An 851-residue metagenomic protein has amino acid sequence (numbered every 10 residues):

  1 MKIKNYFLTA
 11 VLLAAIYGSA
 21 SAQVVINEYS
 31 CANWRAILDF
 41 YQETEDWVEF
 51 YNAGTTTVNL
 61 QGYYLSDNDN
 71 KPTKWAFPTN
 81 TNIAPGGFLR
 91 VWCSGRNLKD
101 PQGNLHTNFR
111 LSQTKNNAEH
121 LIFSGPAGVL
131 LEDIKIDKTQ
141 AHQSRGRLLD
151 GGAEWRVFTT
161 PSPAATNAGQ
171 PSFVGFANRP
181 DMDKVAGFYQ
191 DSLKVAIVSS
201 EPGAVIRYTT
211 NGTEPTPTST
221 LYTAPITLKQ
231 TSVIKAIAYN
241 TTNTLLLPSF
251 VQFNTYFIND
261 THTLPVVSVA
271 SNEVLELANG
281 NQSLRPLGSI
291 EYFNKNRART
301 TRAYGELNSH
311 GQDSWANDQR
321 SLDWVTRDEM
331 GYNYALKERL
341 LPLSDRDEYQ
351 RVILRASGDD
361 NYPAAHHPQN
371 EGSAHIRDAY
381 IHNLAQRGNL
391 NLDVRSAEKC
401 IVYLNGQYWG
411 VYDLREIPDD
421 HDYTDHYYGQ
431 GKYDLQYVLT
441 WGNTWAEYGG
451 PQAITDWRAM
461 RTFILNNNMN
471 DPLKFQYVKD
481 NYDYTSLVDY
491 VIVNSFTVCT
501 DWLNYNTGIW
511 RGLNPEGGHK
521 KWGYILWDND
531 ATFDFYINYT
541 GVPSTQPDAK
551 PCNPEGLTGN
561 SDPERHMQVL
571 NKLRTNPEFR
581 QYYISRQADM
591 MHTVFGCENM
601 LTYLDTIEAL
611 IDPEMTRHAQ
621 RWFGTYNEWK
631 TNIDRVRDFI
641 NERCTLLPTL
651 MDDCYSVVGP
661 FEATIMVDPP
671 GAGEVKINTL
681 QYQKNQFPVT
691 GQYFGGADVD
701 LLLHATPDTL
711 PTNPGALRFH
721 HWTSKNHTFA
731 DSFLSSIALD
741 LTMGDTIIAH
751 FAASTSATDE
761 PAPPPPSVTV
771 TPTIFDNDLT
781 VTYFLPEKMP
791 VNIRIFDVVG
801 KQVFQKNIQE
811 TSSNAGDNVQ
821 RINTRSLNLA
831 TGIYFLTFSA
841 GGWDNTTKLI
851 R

Functional and structural regions predicted by a protein language model:
M1, I26, D501, T755-P761 (+6 more regions): Terminal processing/anchoring signals of secreted or surface-associated proteins and related intramolecular
S21-D69, Q113-N117, K135-T139, N178-D181: A structural motif detector for short, solvent-exposed N-terminal "entry" segments of globular domains
V25, Y29, T81-P85, V91 (+4 more regions): Short, compositionally stereotyped local motifs that mark structural "simplifiers"
W34-T44, K71-W155, N279-R285, S289: Solvent-exposed beta-edge/loop recognition patches
A164-S172, P265-V266, E273-S283, G288-S289 (+12 more regions): Middle-to-C-terminal accessory/interaction subdomains
D653-T664, H750-T771, P786, K801: Residue-level detector of functionally pivotal "anchor" positions at catalytic/ligand-binding pockets or at interdomain
D759-F796, Q805, Q809, N818-T824: Glycine-centered coil/turn sites that cap beta-strands in beta-rich domains
N807-G842: Short, surface-exposed loop/turn motifs with a glycine/proline- and acidic-biased composition
